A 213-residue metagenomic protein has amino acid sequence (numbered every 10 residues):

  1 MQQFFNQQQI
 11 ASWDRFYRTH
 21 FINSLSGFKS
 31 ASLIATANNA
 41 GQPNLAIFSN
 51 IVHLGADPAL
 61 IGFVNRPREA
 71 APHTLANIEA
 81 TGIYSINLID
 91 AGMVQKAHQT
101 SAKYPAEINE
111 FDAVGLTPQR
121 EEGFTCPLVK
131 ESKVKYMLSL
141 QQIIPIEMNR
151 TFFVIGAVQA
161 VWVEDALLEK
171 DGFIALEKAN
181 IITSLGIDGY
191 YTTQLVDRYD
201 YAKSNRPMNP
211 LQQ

Functional and structural regions predicted by a protein language model:
M1-Q213: Basic, polyanion-binding surface patches
